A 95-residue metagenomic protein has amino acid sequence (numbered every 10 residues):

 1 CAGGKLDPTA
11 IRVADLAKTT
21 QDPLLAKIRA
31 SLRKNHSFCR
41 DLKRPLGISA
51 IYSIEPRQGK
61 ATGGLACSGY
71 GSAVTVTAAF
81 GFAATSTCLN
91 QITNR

Functional and structural regions predicted by a protein language model:
C1-A2, I54: Short secondary-structure boundary segments
A2-P8: Short gly/pro/ser/thr-enriched loop/turn and capping motifs at secondary-structure boundaries
A10, A17-R95: Glycine-rich phosphate/adenylate-binding loop
